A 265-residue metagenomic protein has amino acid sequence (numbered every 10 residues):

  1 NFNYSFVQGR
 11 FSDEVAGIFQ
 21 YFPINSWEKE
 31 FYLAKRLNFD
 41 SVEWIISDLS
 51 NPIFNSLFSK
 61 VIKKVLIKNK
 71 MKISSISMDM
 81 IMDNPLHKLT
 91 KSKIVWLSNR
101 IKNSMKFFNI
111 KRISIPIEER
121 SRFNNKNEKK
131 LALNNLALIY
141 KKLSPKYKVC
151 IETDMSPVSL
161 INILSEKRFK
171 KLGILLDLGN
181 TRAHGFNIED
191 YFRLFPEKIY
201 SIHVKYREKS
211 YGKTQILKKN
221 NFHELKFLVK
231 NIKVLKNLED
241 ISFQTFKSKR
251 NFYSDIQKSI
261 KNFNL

Functional and structural regions predicted by a protein language model:
N1-I24, E28-N38, K102, N109 (+3 more regions): Histidine-acidic metal/acid-base catalytic patches
N1-N99, K106: N-terminal pre-domain/capping segments
P23-E28, V65-N69, D83-I174, A183 (+1 more regions): Active-site acidic/histidine proton-transfer and metal-coordination neighborhood in alpha/beta enzyme cores
E43, S75-S77, S114, C150 (+3 more regions): Conserved beta-strand positions in the central sheet of alpha/beta enzyme cores
S47, I81, E118, D154 (+2 more regions): Flexible loop residues that form catalytic and substrate-binding hotspots at small-molecule/glycan-binding clefts
N51-P52, R122-F123, R250-F252: Short catalytic/ligand-binding loop motif for oxyanion handling, primarily in non-cytosolic enzymes, centered on
